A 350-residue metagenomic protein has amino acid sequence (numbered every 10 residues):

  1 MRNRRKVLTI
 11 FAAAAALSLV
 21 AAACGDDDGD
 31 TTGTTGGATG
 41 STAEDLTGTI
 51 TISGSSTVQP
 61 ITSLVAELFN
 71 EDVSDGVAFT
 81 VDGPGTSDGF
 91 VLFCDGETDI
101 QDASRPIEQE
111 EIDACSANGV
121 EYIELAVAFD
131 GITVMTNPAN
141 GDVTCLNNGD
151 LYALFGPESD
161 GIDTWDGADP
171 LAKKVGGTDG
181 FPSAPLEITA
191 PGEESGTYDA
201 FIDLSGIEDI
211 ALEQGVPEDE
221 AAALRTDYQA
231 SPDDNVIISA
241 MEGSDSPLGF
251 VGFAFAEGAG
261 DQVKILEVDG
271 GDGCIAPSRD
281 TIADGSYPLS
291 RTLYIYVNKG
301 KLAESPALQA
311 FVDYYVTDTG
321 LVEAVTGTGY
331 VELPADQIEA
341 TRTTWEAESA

Functional and structural regions predicted by a protein language model:
M1-F11: Bacterial N-terminal signal peptides that target proteins for export
A12-L17: Hydrophobic helical h-region of N-terminal Sec-dependent signal peptides in bacterial secretory/periplasmic proteins
S18-A23: C-terminal motif of bacterial Sec signal peptides marking the signal peptidase cleavage site
G25, G33-A350: Flexible loop/hinge segments at secondary-structure junctions
